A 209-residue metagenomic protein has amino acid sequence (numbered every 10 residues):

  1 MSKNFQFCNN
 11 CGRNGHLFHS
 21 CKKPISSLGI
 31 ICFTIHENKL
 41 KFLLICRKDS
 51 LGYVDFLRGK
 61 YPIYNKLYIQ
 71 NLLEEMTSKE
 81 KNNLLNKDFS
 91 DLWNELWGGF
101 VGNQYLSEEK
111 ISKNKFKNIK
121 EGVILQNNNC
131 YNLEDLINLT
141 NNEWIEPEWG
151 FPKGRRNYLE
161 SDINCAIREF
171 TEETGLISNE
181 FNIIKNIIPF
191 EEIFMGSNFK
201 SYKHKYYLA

Functional and structural regions predicted by a protein language model:
M1-S26: A short, cysteine/histidine-rich metal-binding "knuckle" motif
S26-S27, K41, I145-P147, K203-K205: Residues that flank catalytic or metal-binding motifs in active/ligand-binding sites
L28-C32: Short beta-strand scaffold segments in enzyme catalytic cores
T34-N38: Short acidic-glycine loop/turn motifs at beta-strand connectors
K41-R168, E172: Conserved Nudix-box catalytic region and its N-terminal flanking loop in Nudix hydrolases and closely related
I177-I188: A short coil-to-beta-strand element that immediately follows conserved catalytic motifs
I187-A209: Active-site-adjacent beta-strand/loop module that shapes the phosphate/pyrophosphate-binding cleft
